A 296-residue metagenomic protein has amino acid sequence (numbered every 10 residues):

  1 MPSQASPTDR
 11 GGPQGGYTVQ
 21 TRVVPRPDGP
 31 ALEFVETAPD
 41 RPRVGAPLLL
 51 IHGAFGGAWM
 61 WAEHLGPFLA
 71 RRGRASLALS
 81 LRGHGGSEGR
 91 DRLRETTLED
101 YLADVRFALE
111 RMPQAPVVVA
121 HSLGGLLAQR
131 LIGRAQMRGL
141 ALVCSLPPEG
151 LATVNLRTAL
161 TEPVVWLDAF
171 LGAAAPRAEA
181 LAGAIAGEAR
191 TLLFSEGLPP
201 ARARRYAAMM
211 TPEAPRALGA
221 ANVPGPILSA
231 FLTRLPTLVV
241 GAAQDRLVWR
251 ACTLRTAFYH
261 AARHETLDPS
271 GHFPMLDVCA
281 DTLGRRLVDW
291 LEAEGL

Functional and structural regions predicted by a protein language model:
G53-G57, S122, A243: Active-site glycine-rich loops that stabilize anionic/oxyanionic intermediates across multiple enzyme folds
A54-G66: The serine-hydrolase catalytic nucleophile loop
F68-R90: Conserved alpha/beta-hydrolase
G86-P116: Active-site loop/oxyanion-hole signature of alpha/beta-hydrolase fold enzymes
M137-G172, A217: Flexible "cap/lid" loop of the alpha/beta hydrolase fold
T233, V239-G241: Short beta-strand/loop motif that positions the catalytic acidic residue of the alpha/beta-hydrolase fold
G241-S270: Conserved loop-alpha-helix segment in the C-terminal half of the alpha/beta-hydrolase fold that carries the catalytic
R263-L296: Catalytic active-site module of serine/aspartate enzymes centered on a nucleophile-bearing elbow/loop
